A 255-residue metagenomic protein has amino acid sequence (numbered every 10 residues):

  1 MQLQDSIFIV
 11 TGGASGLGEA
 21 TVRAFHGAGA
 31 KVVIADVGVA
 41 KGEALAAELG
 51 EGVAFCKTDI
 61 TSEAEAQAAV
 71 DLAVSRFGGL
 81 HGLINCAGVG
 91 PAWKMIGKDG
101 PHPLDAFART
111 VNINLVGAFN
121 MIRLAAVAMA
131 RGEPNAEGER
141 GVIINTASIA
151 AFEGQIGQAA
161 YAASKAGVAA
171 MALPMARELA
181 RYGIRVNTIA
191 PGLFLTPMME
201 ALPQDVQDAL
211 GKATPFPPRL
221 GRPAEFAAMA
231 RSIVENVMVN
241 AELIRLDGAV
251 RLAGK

Functional and structural regions predicted by a protein language model:
Q2, R222-L246, R251: C-terminal substrate-recognition "lid" of short-chain dehydrogenase/reductases
L3-V33: Canonical Rossmann dinucleotide-binding motif of NAD(H)/NADP(H)-dependent dehydrogenases/reductases, specifically
V39-A40, T58-A68, L104: The beta1-alpha1 cofactor-binding region of Rossmann-like NAD(H)/NADP(H)-dependent oxidoreductases
V89, G100-N120, I144, V168: Catalytic Tyr-X3-Lys loop
G90-A108, V127, R131-E137, G157-A160 (+1 more regions): Conserved mid-core segment of classical short-chain dehydrogenase/reductases
I122, S164, A172: Active-site helix of classical SDR
V127, A176-E178: Alpha-helical segment proximal to the catalytic Tyr-Lys
S148: Residue(s) in the substrate-gating loop at a strand-loop-helix junction that position the organic substrate next
